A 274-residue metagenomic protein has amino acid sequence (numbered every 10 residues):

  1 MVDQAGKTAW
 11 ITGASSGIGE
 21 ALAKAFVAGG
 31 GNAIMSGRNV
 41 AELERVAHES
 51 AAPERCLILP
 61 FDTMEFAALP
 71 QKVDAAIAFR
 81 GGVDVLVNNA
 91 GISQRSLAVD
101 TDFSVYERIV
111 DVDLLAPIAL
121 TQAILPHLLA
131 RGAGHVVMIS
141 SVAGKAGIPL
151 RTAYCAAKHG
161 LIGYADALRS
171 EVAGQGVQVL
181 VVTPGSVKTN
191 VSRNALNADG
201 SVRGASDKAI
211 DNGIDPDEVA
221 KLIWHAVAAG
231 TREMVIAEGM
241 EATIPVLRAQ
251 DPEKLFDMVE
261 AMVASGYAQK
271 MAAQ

Functional and structural regions predicted by a protein language model:
S15-S16: Conserved glycine-rich cofactor-binding loop
G29-V46: Conserved glycine-rich Rossmann-like NAD(P)H-binding loop of the short-chain dehydrogenase/reductase
P60-Q71, F103: The beta1-alpha1 cofactor-binding region of Rossmann-like NAD(H)/NADP(H)-dependent oxidoreductases
L97-A98, D102-R108: Substrate-binding pocket helix/loop in short-chain dehydrogenase/reductase
T121, A157: Active-site helix of classical SDR
S141: Residue(s) in the substrate-gating loop at a strand-loop-helix junction that position the organic substrate next
G174-G239: SDR active-site lid
